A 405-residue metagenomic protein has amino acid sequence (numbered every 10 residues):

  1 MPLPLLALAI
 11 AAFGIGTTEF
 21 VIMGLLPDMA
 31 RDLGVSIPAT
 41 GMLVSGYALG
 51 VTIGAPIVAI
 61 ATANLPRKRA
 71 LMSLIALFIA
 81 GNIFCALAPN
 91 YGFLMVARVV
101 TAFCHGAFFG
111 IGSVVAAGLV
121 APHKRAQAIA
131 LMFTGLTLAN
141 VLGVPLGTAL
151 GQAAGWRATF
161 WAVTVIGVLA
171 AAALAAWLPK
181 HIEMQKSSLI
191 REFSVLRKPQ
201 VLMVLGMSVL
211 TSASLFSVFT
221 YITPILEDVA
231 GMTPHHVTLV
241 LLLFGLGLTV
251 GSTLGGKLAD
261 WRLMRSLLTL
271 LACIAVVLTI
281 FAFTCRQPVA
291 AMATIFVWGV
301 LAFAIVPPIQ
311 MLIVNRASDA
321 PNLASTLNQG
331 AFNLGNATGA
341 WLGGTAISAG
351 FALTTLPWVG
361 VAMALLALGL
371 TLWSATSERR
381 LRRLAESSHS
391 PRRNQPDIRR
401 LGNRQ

Functional and structural regions predicted by a protein language model:
G34, P66, L87-F93, G231 (+1 more regions): Helix-breaking motifs and short loop linkers at transmembrane-helix boundaries and internal kinks in secondary membrane
I53-G92: Conserved MFS/SLC helix-loop-helix module at the cytosolic interface between two early adjacent transmembrane helices
A55-P66, G251-L263, I347-S348: Helix-to-loop junctions at the C-terminal end of transmembrane segments in multipass secondary transporters
L77-F84, G92-T101, V289-V297: Paired small-residue
P89-F93, A121-W177, Y221, I225: Helix-loop-helix hairpin linking two adjacent transmembrane segments in secondary transporters
A97-G135: Cytoplasmic helix-loop-helix junction between adjacent transmembrane helices in 12-TM secondary transporters
R265-I309: C-terminal transmembrane helical hairpin of 12-TM major facilitator-type secondary transporters
R316-A352, G360: A late C-terminal transmembrane helix in Major Facilitator Superfamily
